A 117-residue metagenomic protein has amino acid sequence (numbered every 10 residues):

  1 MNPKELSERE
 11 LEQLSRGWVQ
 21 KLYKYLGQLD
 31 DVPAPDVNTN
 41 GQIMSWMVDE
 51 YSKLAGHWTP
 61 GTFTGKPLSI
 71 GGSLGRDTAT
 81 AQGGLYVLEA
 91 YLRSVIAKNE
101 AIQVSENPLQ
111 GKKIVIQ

Functional and structural regions predicted by a protein language model:
M1-A79, L85-V87, Y91-S94: N-terminal ligand-binding/catalytic initiation module
G75-Q117: Glycine-rich phosphate/ribose-binding loops and adjacent secondary-structure elements that form binding surfaces
